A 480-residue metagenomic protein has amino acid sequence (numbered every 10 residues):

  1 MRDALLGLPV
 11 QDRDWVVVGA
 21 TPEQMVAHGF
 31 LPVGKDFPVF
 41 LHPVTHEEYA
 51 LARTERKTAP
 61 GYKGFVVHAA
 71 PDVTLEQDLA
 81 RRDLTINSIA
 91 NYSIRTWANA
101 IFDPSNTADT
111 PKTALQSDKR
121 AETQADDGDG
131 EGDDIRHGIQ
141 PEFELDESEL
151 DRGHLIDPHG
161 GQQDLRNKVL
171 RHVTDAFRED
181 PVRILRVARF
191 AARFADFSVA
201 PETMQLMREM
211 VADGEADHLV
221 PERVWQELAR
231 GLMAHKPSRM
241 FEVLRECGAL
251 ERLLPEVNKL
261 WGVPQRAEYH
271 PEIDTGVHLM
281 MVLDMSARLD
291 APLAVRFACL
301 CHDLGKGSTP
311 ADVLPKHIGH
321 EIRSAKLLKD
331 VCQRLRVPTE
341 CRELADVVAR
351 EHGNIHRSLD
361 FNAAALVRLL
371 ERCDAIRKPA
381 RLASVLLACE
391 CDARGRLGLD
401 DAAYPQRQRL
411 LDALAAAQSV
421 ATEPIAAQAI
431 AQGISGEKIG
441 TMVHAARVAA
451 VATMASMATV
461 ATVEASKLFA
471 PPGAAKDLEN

Functional and structural regions predicted by a protein language model:
M1-N480: Catalytic cores of the polymerase beta-like nucleotidyltransferase superfamily and closely associated nucleotide
